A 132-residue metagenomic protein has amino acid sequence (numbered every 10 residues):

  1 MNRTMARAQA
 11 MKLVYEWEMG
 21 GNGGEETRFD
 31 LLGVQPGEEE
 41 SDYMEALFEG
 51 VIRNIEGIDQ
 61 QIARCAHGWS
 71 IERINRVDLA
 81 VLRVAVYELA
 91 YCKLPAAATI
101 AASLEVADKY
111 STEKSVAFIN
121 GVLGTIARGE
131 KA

Functional and structural regions predicted by a protein language model:
M1-V116, N120-A132: N-terminal interaction/assembly modules
